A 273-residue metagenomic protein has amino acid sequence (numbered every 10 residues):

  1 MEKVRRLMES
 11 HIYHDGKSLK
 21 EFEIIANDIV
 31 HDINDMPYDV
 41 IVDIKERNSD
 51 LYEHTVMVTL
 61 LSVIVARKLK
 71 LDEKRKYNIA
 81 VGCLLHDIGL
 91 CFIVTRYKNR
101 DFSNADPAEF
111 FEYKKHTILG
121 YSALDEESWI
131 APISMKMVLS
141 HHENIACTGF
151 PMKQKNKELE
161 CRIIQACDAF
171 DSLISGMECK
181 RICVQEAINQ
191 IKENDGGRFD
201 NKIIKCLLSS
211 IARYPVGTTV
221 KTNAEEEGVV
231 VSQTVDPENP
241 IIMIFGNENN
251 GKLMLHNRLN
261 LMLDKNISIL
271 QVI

Functional and structural regions predicted by a protein language model:
M1-E112: Acidic/His-rich, divalent-metal-binding segments that scaffold phosphate/diphosphate chemistry
M1-K20, R181-I273: Terminal helices and disordered tails flanking the catalytic cores of nucleotide-processing hydrolases
F22-A26, V40, I44, K76 (+8 more regions): Residue-level signal for alpha-helical context at structural boundaries
E46-N48, R100-A108, V138, E158-C161 (+2 more regions): Short alpha-helical linear motifs
V58, V81-F92, F110-I204, R213 (+1 more regions): Alpha-helical scaffolding flanking metal-ion-dependent phosphate/phosphodiester catalytic sites
R67, Y121-S122, A224-G228: Short amphipathic alpha-helical segments with coiled-coil-like heptad repeat character
